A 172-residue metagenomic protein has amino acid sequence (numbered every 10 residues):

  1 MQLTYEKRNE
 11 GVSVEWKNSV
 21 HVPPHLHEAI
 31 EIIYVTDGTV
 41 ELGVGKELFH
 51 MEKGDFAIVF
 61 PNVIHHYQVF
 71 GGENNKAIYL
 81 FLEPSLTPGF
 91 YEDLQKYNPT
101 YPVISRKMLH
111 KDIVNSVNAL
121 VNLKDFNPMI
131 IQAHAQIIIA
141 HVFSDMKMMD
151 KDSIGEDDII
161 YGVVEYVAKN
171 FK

Functional and structural regions predicted by a protein language model:
M1-E15, P61-D125, I139-M148: A hydrophobic/aromatic-rich effector-binding and dimerization subdomain of bacterial HTH-type transcriptional regulators
M1-E52, F56, G71: Generic protein-terminus/edge-of-domain signal
L26-A29, Q132, D157: Short, solvent-exposed loop/helix junctions and linker helices that flank or host conserved functional motifs
T36, V114-D125, V164, A168-F171: Regular secondary-structure segments
H110, K151-K172: A short, Lys/Arg-enriched amphipathic alpha-helix from helix-turn-helix/homeodomain DNA-binding modules
N122-I137, I154: All-alpha amphipathic helical-bundle segments outside canonical DNA-binding/catalytic cores that form hydrophobic
